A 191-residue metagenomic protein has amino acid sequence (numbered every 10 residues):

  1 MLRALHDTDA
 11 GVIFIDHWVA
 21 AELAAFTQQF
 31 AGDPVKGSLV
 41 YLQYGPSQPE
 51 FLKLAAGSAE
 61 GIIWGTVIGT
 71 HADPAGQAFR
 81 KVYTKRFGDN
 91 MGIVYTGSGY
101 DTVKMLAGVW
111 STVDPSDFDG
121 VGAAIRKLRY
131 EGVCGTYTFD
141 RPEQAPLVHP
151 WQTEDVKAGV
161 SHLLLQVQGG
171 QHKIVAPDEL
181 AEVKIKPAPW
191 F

Functional and structural regions predicted by a protein language model:
M1-G32, T70-A78: Extracellular/periplasmic Venus flytrap/periplasmic-binding protein
R3, D7, A24, Q28 (+6 more regions): Solvent-exposed, polar/charged alpha-helical surfaces in well-ordered, non-transmembrane soluble domains, broadly
H6-T8, G32-K36, A55-S58, D155-A158 (+1 more regions): Extracellular/periplasmic catalytic domains that process cell-envelope and extracellular macromolecules
V19-E22, S98-T102: Catalytic-loop motifs flanking and including active-site residues across diverse enzymes
A20, G69, G169-H172, E179-L180: Short, glycine-/Ser/Thr-/acidic-enriched flexible segments
T27-Y100, S111-D114, P177-F191: Extracellular/periplasmic periplasmic-binding protein-like sensory domains
K85-I93, A107-I174: Segments of small-molecule ligand-sensing domains
